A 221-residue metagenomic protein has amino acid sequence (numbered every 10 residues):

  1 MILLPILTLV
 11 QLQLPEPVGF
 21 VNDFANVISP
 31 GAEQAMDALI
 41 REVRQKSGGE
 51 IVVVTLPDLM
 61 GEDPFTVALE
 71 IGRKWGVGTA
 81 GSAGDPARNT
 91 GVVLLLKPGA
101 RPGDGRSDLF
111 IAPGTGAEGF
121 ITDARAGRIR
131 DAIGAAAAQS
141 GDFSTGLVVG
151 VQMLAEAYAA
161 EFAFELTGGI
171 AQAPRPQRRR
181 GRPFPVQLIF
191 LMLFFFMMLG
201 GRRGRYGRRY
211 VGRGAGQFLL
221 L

Functional and structural regions predicted by a protein language model:
M1, M36, M60, M153 (+2 more regions): Detector for methionine-enriched segments
M1-Q11: Hydrophobic alpha-helical targeting segments used for export or membrane insertion
Q11-V186: Folded, non-transmembrane soluble domains that reside on the lumenal/extracytoplasmic side of membranes
A163-L221: Alpha-helical transmembrane anchor segments and their immediate juxtamembrane flanks, especially terminal single-pass
